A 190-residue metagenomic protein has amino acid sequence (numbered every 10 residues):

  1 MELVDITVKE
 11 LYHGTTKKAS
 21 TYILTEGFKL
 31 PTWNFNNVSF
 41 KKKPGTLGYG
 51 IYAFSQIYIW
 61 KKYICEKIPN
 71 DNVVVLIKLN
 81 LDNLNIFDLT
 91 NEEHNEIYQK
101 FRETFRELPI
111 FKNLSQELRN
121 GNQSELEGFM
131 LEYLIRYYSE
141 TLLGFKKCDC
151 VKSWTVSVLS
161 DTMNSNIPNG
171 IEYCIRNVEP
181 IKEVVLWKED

Functional and structural regions predicted by a protein language model:
M1-L47: ADP-ribose/NAD+-binding catalytic cleft of ART/PARP-like enzymes
I6, G45, P69-V73, I167: A short, structural micro-pattern
V8-A19, I51-Y58, L79-N83: Short, flexible loop/turn elements at secondary-structure junctions
G14-T16, V73-D190: Active-site and NAD+-binding cores of ADP-ribose-processing enzymes
G27, S55, E179: Solvent-exposed, flexible loop/coil residues
P31-V38, D71-N80: Adenosine ribonucleotide-centric catalytic and binding domains
W33-I68: Extended catalytic/binding region for NAD+/ADP-ribose chemistry, centered on the ART fold
